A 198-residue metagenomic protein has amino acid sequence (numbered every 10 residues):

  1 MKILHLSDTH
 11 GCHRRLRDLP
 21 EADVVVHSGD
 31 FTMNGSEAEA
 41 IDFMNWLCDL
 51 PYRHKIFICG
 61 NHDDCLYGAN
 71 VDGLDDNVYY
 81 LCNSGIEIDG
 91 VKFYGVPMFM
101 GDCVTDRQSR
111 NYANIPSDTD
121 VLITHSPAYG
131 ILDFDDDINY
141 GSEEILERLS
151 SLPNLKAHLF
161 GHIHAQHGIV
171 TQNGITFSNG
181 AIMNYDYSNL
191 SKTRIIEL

Functional and structural regions predicted by a protein language model:
K2-H10, G90-F99, D120-H125, T176-I182: Active-site-proximal beta-strand elements of phosphoester/diester hydrolases
L6-I88: Core catalytic region of metal-dependent phosphoesterases/phosphodiesterases, especially metallo-beta-lactamase-like
D8, D30, K55, G60 (+5 more regions): Divalent metal-coordination and catalytic microenvironments
H10, F31-T32, N61-D64, P97-F99 (+3 more regions): Catalytic metal-binding/acid-base residues of hydrolase active sites
D18-P20, L47-Y52, G73-D75, I115-S117 (+2 more regions): Short, conserved loop/helix-junction motifs that constitute active-site signature segments in enzyme catalytic cores
T32, E37, S117-N154: Active-site-proximal segments of metal-dependent phosphoesterases and phosphodiesterases across multiple
A40-M44, V78, R107-Y112, D137-L146: Charged helix-capping and loop-helix junction motifs
G85-D89, E147-S150, H164-L198: Binuclear metal-dependent phosphoesterase catalytic core
